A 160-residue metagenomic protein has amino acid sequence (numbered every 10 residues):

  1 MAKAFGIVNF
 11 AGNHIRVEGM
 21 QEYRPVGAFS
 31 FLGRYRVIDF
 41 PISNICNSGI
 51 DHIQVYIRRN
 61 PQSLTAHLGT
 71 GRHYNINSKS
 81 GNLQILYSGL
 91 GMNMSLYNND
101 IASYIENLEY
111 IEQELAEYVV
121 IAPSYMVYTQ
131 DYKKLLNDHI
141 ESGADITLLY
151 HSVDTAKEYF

Functional and structural regions predicted by a protein language model:
M1-F160: Unchanged
